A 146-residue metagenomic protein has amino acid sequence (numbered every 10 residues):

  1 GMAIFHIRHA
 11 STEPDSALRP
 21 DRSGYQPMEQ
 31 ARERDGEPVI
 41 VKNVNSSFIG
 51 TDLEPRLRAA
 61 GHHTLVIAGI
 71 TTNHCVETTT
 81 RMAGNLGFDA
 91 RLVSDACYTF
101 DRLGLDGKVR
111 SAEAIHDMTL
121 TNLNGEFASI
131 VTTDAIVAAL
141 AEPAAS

Functional and structural regions predicted by a protein language model:
M2, T12, A17-S146: Active-site-adjacent betaalpha module
